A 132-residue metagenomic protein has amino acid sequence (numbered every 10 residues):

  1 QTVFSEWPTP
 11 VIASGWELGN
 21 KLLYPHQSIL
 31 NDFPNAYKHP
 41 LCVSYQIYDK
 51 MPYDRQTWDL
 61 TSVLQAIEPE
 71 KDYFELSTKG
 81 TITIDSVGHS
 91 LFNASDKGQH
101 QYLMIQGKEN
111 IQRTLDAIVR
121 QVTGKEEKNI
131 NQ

Functional and structural regions predicted by a protein language model:
Q1-Q132: N-terminal acidic, glycine/proline-rich low-complexity segments
